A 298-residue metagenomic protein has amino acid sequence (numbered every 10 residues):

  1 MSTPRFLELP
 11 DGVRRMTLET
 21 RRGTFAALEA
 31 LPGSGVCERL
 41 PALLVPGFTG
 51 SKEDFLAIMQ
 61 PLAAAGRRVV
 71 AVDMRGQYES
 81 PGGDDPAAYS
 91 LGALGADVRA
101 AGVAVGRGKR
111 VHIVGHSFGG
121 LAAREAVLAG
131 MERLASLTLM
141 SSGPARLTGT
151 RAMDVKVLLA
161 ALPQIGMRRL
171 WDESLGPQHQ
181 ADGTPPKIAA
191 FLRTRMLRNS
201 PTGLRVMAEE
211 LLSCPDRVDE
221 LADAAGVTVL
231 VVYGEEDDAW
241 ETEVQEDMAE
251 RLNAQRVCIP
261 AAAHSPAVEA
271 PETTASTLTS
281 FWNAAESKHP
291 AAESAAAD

Functional and structural regions predicted by a protein language model:
M1-A42, A64-R67, R107, A135 (+2 more regions): Alpha/beta-hydrolase fold catalytic core
E8-P10, R21, L31, A64 (+2 more regions): Active-site loop/oxyanion-hole signature of alpha/beta-hydrolase fold enzymes
T24-G82: Conserved HGGG/HGGXW glycine-rich cap/lid loop of the alpha/beta-hydrolase fold
P46, G115-S117: Conserved alpha/beta-hydrolase "nucleophile elbow" surrounding the catalytic nucleophile
R124, L128, L134-I165: Flexible "cap/lid" loop of the alpha/beta hydrolase fold
L147-M153, I165-D223: Conserved alpha/beta-hydrolase catalytic His-Asp/Glu region
T202, V206-A249, C258: Conserved serine/cysteine hydrolase catalytic core
A262-A275: Catalytic histidine-centered segment of alpha/beta-hydrolase-like enzymes
